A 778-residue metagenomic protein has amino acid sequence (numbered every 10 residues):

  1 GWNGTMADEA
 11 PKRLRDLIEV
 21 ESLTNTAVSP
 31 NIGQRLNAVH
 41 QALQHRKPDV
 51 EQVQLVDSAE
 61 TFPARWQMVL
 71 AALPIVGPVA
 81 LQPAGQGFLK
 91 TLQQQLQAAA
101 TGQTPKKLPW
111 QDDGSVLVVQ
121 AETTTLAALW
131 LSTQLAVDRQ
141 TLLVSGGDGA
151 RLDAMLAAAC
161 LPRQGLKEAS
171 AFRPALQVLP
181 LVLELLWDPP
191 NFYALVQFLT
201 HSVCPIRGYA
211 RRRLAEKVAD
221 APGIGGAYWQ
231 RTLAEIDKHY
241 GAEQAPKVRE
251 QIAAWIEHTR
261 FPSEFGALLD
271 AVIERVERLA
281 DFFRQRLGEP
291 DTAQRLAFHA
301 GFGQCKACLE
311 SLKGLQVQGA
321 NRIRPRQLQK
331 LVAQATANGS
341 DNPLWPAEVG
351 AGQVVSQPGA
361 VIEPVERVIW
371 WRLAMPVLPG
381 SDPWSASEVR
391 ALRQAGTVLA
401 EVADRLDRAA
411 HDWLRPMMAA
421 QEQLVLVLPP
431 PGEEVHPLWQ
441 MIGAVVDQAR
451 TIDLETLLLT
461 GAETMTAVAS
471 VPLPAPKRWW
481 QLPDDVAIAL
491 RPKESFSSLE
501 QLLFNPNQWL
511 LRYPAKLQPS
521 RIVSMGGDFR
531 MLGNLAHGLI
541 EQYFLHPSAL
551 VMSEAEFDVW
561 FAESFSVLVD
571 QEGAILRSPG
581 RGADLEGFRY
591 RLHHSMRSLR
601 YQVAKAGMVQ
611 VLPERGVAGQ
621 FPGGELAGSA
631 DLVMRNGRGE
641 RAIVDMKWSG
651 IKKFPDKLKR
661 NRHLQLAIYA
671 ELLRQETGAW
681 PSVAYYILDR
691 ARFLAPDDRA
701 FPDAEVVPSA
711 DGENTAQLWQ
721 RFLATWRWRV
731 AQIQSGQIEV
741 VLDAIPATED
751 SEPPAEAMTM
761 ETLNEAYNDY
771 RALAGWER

Functional and structural regions predicted by a protein language model:
G1-A395, R521, D528, L532 (+4 more regions): Nucleic acid-machinery interaction/catalytic patches
V39-K47, L70-A72, P109-W110, Q134-L135 (+12 more regions): A general structural signal for short secondary-structure junctions and capping/turn motifs
D57-F62, G146-D148, K167, V203 (+8 more regions): Short, flexible loop/turn elements at secondary-structure junctions
T61-A64, D148-L152, A171-R173, G359-V361 (+8 more regions): Flexible loop/turn segments at secondary-structure boundaries
G114-S115, P364-E366, A419-L424, A679-S682: Short glycine-/polar-rich loops that comprise or flank the Walker A/P-loop and associated switch/sensor motifs
Q140, R367, A374-K493, P696-D743 (+1 more regions): Accessory/regulatory regions of helicases
L185-D188, H201, W371-P379, A419-E422 (+8 more regions): Short, well-ordered loop/turn and helix-capping segments at boundaries between secondary-structure elements and domains
P476-R778: RecB-family 4Fe-4S metal-dependent nuclease core
